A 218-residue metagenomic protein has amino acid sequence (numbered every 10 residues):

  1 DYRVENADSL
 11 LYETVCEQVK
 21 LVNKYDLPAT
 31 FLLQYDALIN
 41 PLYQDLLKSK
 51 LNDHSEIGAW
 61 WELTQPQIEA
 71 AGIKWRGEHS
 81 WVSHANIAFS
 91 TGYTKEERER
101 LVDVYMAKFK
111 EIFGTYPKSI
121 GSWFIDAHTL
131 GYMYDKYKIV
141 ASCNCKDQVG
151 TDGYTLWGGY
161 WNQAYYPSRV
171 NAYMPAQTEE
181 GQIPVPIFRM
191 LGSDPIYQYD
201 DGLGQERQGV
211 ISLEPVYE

Functional and structural regions predicted by a protein language model:
D1-D53: Active-site beta->alpha N-cap acidic-glycine motif
V4-D8, F31-A37, K95-R98, P117 (+1 more regions): Short linear motifs at secondary-structure transitions and domain/linker junctions
E13, E17, R100-V104, K108 (+2 more regions): Extracytoplasmic/secreted proteins, especially bacterial periplasmic and envelope-associated proteins
L21-Y25, K108, I112, K136: Structured segments of extracytoplasmic/periplasmic soluble domains in secreted or envelope-associated proteins
K24-T30, N52-I57, T115-P117, K138-V140: Loop/turn elements at helix/coil->beta-strand transitions in domains of secreted/extracellular proteins
Y35-F124, G181-G209: Metal-dependent polysaccharide deacetylase catalytic core of the NodB/CE4 family, i.e., the active-site-bearing domain
T115-E218: Active-site-adjacent pocket scaffolds in enzyme catalytic domains
